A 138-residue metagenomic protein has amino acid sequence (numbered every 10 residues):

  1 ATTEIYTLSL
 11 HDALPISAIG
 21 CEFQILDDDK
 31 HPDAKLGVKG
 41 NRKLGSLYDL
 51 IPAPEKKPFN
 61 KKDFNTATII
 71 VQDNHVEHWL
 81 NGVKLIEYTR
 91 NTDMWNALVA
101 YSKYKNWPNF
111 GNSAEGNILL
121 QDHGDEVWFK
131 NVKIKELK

Functional and structural regions predicted by a protein language model:
A1-T7: Short, exposed "boundary/linker" segments that immediately precede the start of a downstream structural module
S9-K138: Carbohydrate-interacting regions of secretory-pathway proteins
